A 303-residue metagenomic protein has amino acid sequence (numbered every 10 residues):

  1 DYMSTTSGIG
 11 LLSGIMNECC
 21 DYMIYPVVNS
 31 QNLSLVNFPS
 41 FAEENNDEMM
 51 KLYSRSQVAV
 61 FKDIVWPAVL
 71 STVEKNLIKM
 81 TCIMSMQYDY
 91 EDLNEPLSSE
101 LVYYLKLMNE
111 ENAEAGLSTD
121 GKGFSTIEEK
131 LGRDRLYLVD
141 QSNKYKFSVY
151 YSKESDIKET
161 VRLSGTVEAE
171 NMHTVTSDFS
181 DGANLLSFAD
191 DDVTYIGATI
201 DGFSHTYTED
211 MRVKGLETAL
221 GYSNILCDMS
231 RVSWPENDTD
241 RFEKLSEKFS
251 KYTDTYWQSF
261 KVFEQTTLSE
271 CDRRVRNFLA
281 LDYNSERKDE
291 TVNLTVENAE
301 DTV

Functional and structural regions predicted by a protein language model:
D1, G8-S30, L35-P39, F61-A68 (+4 more regions): Active-site-adjacent structural elements in enzyme catalytic domains
Y2-M3, M16-A42, V73, V139 (+2 more regions): Catalytic grooves of carbohydrate-active enzymes
S7-L11, Q57-V65, L97-E100, T126 (+3 more regions): Soluble or luminal CAZymes and related metallo-dependent hydrolases
I9, L107, G121-S142, L185-E217: Alpha-helical scaffold elements lining the catalytic groove of polysaccharide deacetylases
P39-E43, P67-G165, E170, D178-D181 (+2 more regions): Metal-dependent polysaccharide deacetylase catalytic core of the NodB/CE4 family, i.e., the active-site-bearing domain
A42-R55: Acidic/histidine-rich, surface-exposed loop or edge segments in extracytoplasmic proteins
N171-L186, W257-C271: A generic structural motif
Q265-V303: Surface beta-strand/loop "capping" patches
